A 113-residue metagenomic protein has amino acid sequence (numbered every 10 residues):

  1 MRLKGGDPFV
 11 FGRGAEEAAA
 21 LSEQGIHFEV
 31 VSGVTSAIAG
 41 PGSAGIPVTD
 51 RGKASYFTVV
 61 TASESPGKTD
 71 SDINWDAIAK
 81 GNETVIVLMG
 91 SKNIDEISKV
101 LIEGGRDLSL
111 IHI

Functional and structural regions predicted by a protein language model:
M1-K4, V10-G12, L88, L101: Phosphate-bearing ligand-interacting subdomains that bind or position ATP/ADP/UDP/GDP/NAD(P) or nucleotide-linked
G5, F9-G81: Class I SAM-dependent methyltransferase SAM-binding "motif I" and its flanking Rossmann-like core
D72-S109: Conserved anion/nucleotide-ligand pocket segment
I111-I113: Conserved small/polar residues in nucleotide/adenosyl-binding loops
